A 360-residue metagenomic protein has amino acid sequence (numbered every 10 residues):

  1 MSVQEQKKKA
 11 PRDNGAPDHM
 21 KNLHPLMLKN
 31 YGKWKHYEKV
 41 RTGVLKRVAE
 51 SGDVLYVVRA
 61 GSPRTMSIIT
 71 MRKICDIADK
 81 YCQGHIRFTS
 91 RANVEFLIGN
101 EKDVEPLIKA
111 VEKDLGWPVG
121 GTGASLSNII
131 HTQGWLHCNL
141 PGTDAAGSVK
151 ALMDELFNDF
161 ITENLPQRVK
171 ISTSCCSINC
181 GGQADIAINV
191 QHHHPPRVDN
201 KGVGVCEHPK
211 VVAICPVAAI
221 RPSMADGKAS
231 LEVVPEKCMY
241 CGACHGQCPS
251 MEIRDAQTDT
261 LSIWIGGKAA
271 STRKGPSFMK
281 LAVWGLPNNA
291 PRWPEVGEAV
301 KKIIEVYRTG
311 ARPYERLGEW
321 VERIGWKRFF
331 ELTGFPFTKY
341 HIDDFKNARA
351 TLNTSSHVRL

Functional and structural regions predicted by a protein language model:
M1-V48, N288-A290, K302-E305, E322-E331: Acidic/polar, glycine-rich intrinsically disordered N-terminal extensions of enzymes
Q6, L28-G32, Y56-H208, I214 (+2 more regions): Small-residue-enriched alpha-helical segments and adjacent helix-cap loops that form tight helix-helix packing
P17-M66, N128-W135, F278-G285: Short glycine-/aliphatic-rich beta-strand segments at the starts of folded cytosolic domains
K39-R47, K73-G84, K268: Short amphipathic beta-strand starts and helix->beta connectors
R87, K210-V233, K237-L261: Iron-sulfur cluster-binding cysteine motifs and their immediate structural context in ferredoxin-like electron-transfer
T132, K170-S177, L317-F330, A350: A glycine-rich phosphate-binding loop feature that marks nucleotide/adenosyl-phosphate handling sites
K268-A311: A hydrophobic, small-residue-rich beta->alpha segment in the mid-to-C-terminal subdomain of diverse proteins
F330-L332, Y340-L360: Long C-terminal interaction/binding lobes of large macromolecular proteins
